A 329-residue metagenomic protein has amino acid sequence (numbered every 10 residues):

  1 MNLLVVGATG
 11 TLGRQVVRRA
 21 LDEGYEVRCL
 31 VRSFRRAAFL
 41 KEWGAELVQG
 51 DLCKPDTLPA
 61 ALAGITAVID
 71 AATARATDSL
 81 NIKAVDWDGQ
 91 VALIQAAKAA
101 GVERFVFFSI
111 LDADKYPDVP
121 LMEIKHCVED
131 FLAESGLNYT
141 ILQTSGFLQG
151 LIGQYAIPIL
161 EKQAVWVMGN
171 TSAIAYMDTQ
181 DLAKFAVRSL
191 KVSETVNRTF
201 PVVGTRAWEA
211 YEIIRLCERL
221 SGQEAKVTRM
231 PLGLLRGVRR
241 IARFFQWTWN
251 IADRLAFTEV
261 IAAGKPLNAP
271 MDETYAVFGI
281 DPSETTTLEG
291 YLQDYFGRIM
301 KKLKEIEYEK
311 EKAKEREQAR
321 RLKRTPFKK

Functional and structural regions predicted by a protein language model:
M1-E26: N-terminal Rossmann NAD(P)H-binding glycine-rich loop of SDR-like oxidoreductase domains
L4, V31-A100, A113-D114: NAD(P)H-binding glycine-rich loop region in Rossmannoid oxidoreductase-like domains and their noncatalytic homologs
L12, V68, L182, V202 (+2 more regions): Non-catalytic, hydrophobic alpha-helical segments
A74-E161: Glycine-/Pro-rich loop/turn segments that contact NAD(P) or position catalytic residues in Rossmann-like domains
G150-I157, S189-F200, Q223-A225: Glycine/proline-rich active-site loop of Rossmann-fold NAD(P)-dependent oxidoreductases
M168-L190, R198, E212: Substrate-positioning beta->alpha
A173-Q180, V202-R219, L232-R240, E284-T286: Substrate-binding strand-loop-helix patch in Rossmann-like NAD(P)-dependent oxidoreductase/epimerase domains
G233-K329: A hydrophobic C-terminal alpha-helical subdomain
